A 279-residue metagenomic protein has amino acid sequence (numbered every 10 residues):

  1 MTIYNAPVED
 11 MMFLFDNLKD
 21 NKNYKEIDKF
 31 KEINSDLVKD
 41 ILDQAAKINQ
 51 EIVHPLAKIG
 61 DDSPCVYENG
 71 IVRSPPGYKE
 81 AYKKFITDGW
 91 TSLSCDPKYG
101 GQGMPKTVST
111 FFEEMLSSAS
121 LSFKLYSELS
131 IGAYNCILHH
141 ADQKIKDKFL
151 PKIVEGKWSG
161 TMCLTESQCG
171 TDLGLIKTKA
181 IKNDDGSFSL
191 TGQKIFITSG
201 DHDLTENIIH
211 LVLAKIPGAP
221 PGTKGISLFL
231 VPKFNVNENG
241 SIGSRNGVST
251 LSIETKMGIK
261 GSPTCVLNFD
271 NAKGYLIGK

Functional and structural regions predicted by a protein language model:
M1-K124, K148: Amphipathic, small/basic residue-rich leader segments at the start of a protein or domain
M11-N23, Q50-L56, A141-K144, L190-T191 (+2 more regions): Long, well-ordered alpha-helical segments
C65, L129-S130, A141-K182: Internal maturation/activation junctions in enzymes
E68-K83, W90-C95, T161-D184, Q193-H202: Flexible, glycine/threonine-enriched loop-and-boundary segments that flank and lead into catalytic domains of large
S92-P97, A119-Y134, G156-E166, S227-L228: Core alpha/beta catalytic barrel or barrel-like domain that forms the active/cofactor pocket in diverse metabolic
Q168-T171, D201-D203, P220, K256-S262: Short Gly/Pro-enriched turn/cap motifs at secondary-structure boundaries
S187, T191-R245: A short core secondary-structure module
F196-T198, N235-L251, K256, P263-K279: A glycine-rich, basic-preceded beta-loop-alpha segment at the flavin cofactor/substrate interface of flavin-utilizing
